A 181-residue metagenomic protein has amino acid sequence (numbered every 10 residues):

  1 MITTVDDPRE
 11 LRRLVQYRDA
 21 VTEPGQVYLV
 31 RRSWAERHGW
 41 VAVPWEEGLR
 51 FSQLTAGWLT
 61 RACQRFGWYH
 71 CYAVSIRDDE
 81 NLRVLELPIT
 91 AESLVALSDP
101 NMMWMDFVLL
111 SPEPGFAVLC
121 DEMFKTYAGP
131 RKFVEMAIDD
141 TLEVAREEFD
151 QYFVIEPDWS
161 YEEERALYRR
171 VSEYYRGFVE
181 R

Functional and structural regions predicted by a protein language model:
M1-K125, P130-R181: Structured alpha/beta or helical-core interaction and ligand-binding surfaces enriched in interleaved
